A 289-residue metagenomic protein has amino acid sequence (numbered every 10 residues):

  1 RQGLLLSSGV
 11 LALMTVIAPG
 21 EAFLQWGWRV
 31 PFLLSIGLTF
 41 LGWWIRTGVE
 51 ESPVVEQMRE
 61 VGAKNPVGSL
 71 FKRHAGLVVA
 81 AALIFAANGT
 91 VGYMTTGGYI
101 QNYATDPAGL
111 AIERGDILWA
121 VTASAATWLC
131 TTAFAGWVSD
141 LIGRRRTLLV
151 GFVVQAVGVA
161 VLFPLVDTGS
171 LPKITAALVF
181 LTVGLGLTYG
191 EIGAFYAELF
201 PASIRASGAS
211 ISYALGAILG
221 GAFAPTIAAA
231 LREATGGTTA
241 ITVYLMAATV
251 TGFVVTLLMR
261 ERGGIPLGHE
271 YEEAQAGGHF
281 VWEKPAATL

Functional and structural regions predicted by a protein language model:
R1-T15, L38, S212-A224: Glycine-rich segments within core transmembrane alpha-helices of 12-TM secondary carriers
V16-L33, A228-A247: A membrane-interface helix-boundary motif in multi-pass transporters
G42-T47, A247-A276: Multi-pass alpha-helical transporter architecture, strongest for 12-TM Major Facilitator/SLC carriers used
S52-N65, R262-L289: Intrinsic disorder in cytosolic terminal tails and internal cytosolic loops of multi-pass membrane transporters
A75-W128, G220-P225: Extracytoplasmic gate region of multi-pass secondary transporters
L141-F152: Cytoplasmic membrane-interface "Motif A"-like loop-to-helix N-cap segments of 12-TM Major Facilitator Superfamily
V153-G169: C-terminal ends and interior cores of transmembrane alpha-helices in multi-pass membrane transporters/permeases
A202-A234: A late C-terminal transmembrane helix in Major Facilitator Superfamily
